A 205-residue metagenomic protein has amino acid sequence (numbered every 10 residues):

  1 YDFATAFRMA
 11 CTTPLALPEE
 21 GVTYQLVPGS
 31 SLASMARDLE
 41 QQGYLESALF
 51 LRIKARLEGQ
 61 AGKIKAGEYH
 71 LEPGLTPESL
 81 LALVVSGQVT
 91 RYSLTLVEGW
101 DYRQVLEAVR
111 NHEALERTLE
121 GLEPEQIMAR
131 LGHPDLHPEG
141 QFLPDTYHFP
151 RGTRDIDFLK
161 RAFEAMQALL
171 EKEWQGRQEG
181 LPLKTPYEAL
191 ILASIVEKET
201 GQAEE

Functional and structural regions predicted by a protein language model:
Y1-E205: Conserved catalytic or metal-liganding residues and their short signature motifs at active sites of enzymes
